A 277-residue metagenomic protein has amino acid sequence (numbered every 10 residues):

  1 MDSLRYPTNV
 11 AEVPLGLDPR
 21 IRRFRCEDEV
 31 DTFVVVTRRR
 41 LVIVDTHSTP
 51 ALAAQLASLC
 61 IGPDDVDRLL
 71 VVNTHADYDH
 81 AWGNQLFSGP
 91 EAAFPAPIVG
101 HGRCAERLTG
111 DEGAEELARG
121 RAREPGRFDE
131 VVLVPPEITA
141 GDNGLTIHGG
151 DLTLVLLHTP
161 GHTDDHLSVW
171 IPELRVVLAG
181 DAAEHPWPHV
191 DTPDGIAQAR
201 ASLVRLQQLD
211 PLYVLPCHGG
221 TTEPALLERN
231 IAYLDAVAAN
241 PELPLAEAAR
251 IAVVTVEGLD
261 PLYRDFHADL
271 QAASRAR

Functional and structural regions predicted by a protein language model:
M1-L4, V204-Y213, G220-R277: Accessory terminal helices/loops
P7-D64, S168-D181: Conserved beta-strand hairpin/beta-sheet module of binuclear metal-dependent hydrolase folds, prominently
V10-A11, V131-L157: Short, conserved active-site entrance elements at the starts or edges of catalytic domains
L15, V35, N143-G149, P216: Short acidic-hydrophobic surface loop/beta-edge motif
R22, V72, V99, I138-A140 (+3 more regions): Hydrophobic/aromatic beta-strand patches that form the interior of the parallel beta-sheet core in alpha/beta enzyme
C26-D28, T139, P160-H162: A short catalytic or substrate-binding loop motif that flags glycine-/basic-rich loops and adjacent residues that bind
L41, S48-P50, T146, T153-P160 (+2 more regions): Metallo-beta-lactamase
A54, S58-G144, A239: Active-site HxH/HxHxD metal-binding segment of metal-dependent hydrolases
